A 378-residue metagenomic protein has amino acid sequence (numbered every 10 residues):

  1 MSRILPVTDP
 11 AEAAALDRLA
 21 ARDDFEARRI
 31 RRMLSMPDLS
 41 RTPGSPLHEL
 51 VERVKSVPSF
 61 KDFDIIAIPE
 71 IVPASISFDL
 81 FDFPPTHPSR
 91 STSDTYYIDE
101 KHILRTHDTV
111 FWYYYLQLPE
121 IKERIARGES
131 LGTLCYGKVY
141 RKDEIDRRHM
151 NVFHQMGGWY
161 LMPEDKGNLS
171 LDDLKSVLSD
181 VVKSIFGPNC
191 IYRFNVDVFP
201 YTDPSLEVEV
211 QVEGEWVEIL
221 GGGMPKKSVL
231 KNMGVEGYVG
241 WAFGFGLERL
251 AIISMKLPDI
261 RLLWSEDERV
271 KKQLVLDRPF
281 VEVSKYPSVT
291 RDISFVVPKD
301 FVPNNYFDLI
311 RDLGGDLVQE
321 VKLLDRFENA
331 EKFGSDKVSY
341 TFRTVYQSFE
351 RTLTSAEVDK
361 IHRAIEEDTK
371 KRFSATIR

Functional and structural regions predicted by a protein language model:
S2-V152, L161, W216, G221-L230 (+3 more regions): Class II aminoacyl-tRNA synthetase-like tRNA-binding/catalytic domains
L39-P43, M156-D172, R291-K299, T354: Short histidine-centered catalytic/ligand-binding loop motif
P46-K61, D173-G187, N305-D312: Amphipathic alpha-helical segments
K61-P69, P188-V196, I377: Short secondary-structure junctions
E129-R141, F186-Y192, Q319-R326: Conserved short secondary-structure elements within globular domains
M150-N151, Q155-L174, S179, K183 (+1 more regions): A conserved active-site cap/scaffold subdomain adjacent to cofactor or substrate pockets
L169-S176, D180-L206, V296: Extended C-terminal subregions enriched in glycine
N195, P200-R378: A carboxyl-terminal module marker
